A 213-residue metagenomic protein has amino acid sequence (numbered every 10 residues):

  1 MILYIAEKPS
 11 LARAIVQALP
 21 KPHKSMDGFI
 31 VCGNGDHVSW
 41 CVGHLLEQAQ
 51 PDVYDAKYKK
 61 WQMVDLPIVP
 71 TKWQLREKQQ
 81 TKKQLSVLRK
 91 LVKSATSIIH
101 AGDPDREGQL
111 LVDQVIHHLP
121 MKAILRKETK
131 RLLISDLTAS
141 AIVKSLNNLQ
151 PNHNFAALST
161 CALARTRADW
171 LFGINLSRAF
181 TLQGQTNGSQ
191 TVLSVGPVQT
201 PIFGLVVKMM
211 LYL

Functional and structural regions predicted by a protein language model:
M1-I174, P201: Intrinsically disordered, low-complexity regulatory segments
A123-I124, I174-T181, M209-L213: Short helix-capping/linker segments at secondary-structure and domain boundaries
F155-A162, A179-N187: Short coil/turn segments at secondary-structure boundaries
Q183-V195, L205-L213: C-terminal helical "lid" subdomain and adjoining coupling/linker elements of P-loop NTPases
